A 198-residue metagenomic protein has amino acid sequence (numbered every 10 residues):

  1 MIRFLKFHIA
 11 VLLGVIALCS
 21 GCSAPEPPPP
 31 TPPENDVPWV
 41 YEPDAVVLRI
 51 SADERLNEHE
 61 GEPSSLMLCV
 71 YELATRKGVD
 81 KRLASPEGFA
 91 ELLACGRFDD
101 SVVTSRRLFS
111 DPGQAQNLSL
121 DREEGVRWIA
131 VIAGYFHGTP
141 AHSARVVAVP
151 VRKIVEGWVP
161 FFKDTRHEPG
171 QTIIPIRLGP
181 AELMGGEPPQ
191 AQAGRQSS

Functional and structural regions predicted by a protein language model:
M1-C22: Sec-dependent bacterial lipoprotein signal peptides
I16-V40: Bacterial Sec signal peptide processing site at the extreme N-terminus
E42-V46, S64: Short structural boundary motif marking the start of a folded domain
L48-H59: Short amphipathic, basic-aromatic surface patches that mediate peripheral association with negatively charged
E60-C69: Short coil-to-beta strand junction motifs in C2/discoidin
C69-T75: Short amphipathic beta-strand segments in non-cytosolic proteins
T75-S143: Mid-length scaffold segments of soluble, non-membrane domains
S143-S198: Glycine-rich, aromatic-bearing surface loops/beta-hairpins
